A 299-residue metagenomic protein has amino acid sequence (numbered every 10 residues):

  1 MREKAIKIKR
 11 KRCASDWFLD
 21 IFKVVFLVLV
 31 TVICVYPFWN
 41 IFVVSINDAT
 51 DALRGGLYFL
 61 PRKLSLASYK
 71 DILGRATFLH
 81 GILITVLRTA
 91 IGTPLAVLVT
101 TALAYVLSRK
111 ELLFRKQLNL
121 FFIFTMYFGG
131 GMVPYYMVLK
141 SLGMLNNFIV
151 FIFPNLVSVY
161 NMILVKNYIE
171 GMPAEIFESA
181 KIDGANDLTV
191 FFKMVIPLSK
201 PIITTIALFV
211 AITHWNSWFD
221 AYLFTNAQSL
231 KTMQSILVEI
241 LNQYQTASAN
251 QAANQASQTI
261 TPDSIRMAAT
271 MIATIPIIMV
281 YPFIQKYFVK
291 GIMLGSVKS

Functional and structural regions predicted by a protein language model:
R2-S299: A hydrophobic, multi-pass inner-membrane permease signature
